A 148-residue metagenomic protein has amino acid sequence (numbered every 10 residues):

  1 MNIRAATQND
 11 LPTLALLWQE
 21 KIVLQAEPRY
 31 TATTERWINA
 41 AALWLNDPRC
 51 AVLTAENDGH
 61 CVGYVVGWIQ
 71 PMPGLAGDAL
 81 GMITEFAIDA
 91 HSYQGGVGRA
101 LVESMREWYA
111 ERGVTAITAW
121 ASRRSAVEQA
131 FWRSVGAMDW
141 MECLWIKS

Functional and structural regions predicted by a protein language model:
N2-L16: A short beta-loop-alpha structural element at the N-terminal edge of CoA-dependent acyl/N-acetyltransferase catalytic
Q19-A41: Conserved GNAT-fold acetyl-CoA-binding loop/helix
A42-T54, M82, M138: A short helix-loop-beta-strand connector motif used in the catalytic cores of GNAT acetyltransferases and, in some
T54, H60-I69, A87: Conserved beta-strand in the GNAT
V65-T84: Conserved donor-binding loop and adjoining core beta-sheet/short helix segment in diverse acyl/aminoacyl transferases
I83-Y93: A short, internal acetyl-CoA/4′-phosphopantetheine-binding micro-motif in the GNAT/acyltransferase core
D89, A100-A116: Conserved acyl-CoA
R99, E111, R123-M141, I146: Conserved active-site alpha-helix within GNAT-family acetyltransferase domains
